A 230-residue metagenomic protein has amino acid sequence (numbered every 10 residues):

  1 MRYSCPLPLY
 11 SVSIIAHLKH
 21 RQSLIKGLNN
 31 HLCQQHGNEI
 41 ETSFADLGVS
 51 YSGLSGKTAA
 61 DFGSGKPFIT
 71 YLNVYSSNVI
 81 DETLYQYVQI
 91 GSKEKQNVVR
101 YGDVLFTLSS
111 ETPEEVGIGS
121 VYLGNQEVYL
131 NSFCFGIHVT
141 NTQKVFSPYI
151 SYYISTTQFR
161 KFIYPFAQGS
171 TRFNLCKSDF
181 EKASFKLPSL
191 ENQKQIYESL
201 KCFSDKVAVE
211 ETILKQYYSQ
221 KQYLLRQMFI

Functional and structural regions predicted by a protein language model:
M1-L7, S189-Y217: Extended amphipathic alpha-helical segments enriched in small hydrophobics
C5-E41, V209-I230: Short amphipathic coiled-coil heptad-repeat segments
S23, G27, H31-S55, K182 (+1 more regions): Non-catalytic DNA-recognition/assembly elements of restriction-modification systems
A45-T58, L72-V104: Sequence-specific dsDNA recognition surfaces
S55-T58, E127-C134, R160, A167-E191: A short glycine-rich beta-alpha junction/loop motif
T70-Y71, I90-S155: A short beta-sheet element
